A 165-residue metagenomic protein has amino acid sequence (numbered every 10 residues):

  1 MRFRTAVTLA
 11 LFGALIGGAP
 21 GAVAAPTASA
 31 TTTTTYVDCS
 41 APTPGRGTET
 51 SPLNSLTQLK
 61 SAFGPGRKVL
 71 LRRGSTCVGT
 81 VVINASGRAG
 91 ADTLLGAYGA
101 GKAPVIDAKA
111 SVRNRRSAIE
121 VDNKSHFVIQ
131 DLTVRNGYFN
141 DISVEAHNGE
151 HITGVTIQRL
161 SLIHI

Functional and structural regions predicted by a protein language model:
M1-T27: Secretory targeting and sorting signals
P26, T31-T33, A91, K102 (+1 more regions): Residue-level signal for beta-strand positions within conserved beta-sheet cores that form or flank
S29-C39, R113-R116: Post-signal peptide N-terminal regions of Sec-secreted extracellular proteins
V37-R72, T76-C77, V82: Acidic Gly/Asp/Thr-rich repetitive segments characteristic of extracellular carbohydrate-active and adhesion proteins
T50-P52, K68-R73, V78-G79, S86-N140: Right-handed parallel beta-helix/beta-spiral solenoid domain characteristic of secreted/periplasmic
I163-I165: Conserved small/polar residues in nucleotide/adenosyl-binding loops
